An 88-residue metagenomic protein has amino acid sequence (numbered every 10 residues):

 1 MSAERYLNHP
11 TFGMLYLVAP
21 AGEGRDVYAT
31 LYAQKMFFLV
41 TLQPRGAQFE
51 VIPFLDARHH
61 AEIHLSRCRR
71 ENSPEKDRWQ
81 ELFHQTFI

Functional and structural regions predicted by a protein language model:
M1-L55: Long, non-catalytic architectural segments outside compact domain cores
F54-I88: Short, compact, well-ordered microdomains
